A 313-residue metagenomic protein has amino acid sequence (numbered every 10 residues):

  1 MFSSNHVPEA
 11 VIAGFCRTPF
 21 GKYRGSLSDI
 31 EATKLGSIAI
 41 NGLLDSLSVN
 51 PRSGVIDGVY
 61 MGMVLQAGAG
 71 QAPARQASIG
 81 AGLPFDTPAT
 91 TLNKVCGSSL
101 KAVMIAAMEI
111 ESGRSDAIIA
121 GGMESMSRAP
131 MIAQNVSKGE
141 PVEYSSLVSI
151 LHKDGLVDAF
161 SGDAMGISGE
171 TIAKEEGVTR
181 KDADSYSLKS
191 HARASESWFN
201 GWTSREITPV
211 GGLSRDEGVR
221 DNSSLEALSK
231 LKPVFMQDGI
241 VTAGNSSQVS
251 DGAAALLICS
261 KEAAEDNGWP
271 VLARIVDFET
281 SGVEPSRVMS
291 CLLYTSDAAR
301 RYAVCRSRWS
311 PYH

Functional and structural regions predicted by a protein language model:
V11, C16-T18, S28-I38, V49 (+3 more regions): N-terminal extracellular/periplasmic Venus flytrap/periplasmic-binding protein-like
S53-G62, P88-N93, I118-M123, D182-K189 (+2 more regions): Beta-strand segments within the central parallel beta-sheet cores of soluble alpha/beta enzyme folds
Y60-D116, F160-M165, N222-Q248: Conserved catalytic cysteine-centered active-site region of acyl-thioester-dependent Claisen-condensing enzymes
L92-E124, A173-W202, A255-E262: Active-site-proximal alpha-helical scaffold in enzymes
A117-T171: Flexible glycine-/small-residue-enriched beta->alpha junction loops that bind anionic phosphate/pyrophosphate groups
E265-L293: Glycine- and Gly-Pro-enriched alpha-helical subdomains that act as flexible, kink-prone "lid/hinge" or packing modules
Y294-A299: Conserved small/polar residues in nucleotide/adenosyl-binding loops
C305-H313: Hydrophobic alpha-helical segments, chiefly the membrane-spanning helices and signal/signal-anchor peptides
